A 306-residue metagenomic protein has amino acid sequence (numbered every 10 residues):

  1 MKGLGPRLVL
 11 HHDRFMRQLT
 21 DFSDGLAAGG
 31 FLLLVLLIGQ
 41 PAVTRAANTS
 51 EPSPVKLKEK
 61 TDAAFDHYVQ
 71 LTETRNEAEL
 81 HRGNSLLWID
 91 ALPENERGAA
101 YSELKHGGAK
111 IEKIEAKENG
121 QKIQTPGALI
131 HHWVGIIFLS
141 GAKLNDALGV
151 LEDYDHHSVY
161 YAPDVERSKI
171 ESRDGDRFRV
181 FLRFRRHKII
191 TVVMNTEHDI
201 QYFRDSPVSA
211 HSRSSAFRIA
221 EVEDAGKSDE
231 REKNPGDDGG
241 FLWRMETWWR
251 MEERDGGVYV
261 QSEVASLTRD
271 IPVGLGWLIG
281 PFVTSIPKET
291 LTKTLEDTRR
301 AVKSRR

Functional and structural regions predicted by a protein language model:
L4-G30: Bacterial N-terminal signal peptides that target proteins for export
D21-D24, R45, E79: A composition-driven signal for long, intrinsically disordered, charge-rich low-complexity tracts
A27-Q40: Bacterial N-terminal signal peptides
L37-P52: Signal peptide processing junction and immediate N-terminal pro/mature segment of secreted/exported proteins
P52-R306: Eukaryotic helix-grip
